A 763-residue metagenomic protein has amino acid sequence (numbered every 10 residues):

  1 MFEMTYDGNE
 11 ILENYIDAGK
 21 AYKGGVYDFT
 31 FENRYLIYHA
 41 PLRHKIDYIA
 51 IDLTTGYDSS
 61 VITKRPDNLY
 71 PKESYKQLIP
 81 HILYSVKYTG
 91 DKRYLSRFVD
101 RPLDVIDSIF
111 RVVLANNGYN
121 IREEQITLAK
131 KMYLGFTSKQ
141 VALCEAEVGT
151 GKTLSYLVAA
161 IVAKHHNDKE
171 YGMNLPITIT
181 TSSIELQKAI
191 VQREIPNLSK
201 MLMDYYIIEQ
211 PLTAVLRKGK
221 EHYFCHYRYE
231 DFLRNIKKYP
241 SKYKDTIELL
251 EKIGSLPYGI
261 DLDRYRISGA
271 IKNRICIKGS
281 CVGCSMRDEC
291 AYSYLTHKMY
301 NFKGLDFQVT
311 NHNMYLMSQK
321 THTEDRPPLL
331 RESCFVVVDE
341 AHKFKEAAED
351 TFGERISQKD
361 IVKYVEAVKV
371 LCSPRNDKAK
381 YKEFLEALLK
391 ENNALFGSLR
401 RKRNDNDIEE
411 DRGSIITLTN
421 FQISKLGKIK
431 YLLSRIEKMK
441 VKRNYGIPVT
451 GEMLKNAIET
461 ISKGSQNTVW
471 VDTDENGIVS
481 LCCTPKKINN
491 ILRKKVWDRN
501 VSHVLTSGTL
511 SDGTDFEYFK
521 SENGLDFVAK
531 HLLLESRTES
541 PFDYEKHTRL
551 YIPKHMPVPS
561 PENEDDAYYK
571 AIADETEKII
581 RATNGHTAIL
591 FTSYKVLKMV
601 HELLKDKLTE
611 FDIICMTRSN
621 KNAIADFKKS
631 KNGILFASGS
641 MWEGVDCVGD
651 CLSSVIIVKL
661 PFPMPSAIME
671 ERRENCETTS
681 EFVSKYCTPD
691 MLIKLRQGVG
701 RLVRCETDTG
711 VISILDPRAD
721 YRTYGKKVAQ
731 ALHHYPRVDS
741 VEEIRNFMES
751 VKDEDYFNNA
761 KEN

Functional and structural regions predicted by a protein language model:
V99-L143: Conserved pre-motif I regulatory segment
V99-R111, N167-Q308, N313, K378 (+1 more regions): A substrate-engagement module of RecA-like helicase motors
S138-V158: Walker A/P-loop
K188, P196, D288-F307, H312-S424 (+1 more regions): Signature of the SF2 helicase/ATPase Hel1-core->accessory helical subdomain module
S280-K303, Q319-P327, L432-T548, T617-N620 (+1 more regions): A contiguous, basic/glycine-rich beta-loop/short-helix subdomain that forms a polymer-engagement track
H555-E564, S619-R718: Conserved RecA-like P-loop NTPase helicase motor core
V558-T587: Conserved interdomain hinge at the start of the Helicase C-terminal
T592-C615: Conserved helicase motor "Helicase C" RecA-like lobe of SF1/SF2 P-loop NTPases
